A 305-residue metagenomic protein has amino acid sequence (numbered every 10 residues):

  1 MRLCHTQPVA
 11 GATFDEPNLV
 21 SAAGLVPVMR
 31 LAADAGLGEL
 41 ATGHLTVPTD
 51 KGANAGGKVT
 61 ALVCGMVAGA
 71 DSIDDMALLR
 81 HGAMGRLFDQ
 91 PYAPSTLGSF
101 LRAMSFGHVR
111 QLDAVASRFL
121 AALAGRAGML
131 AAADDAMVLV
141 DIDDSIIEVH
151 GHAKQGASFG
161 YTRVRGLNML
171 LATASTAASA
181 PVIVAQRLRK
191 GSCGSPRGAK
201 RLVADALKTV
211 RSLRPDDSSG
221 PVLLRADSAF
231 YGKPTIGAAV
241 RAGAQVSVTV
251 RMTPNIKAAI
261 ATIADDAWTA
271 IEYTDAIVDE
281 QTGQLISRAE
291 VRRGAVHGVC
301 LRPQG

Functional and structural regions predicted by a protein language model:
M1-G194, K200-D216, A242, A264: Dynamic "connector" segments at or just before major functional cores
M1-T6, A10, V248-G305: An anionic, glycine-rich sequence signature occurring as long contiguous blocks
G65, D227-S228, T249: Glycine- and other small-residue-rich loops at beta-strand/loop junctions that grip anionic moieties
M137-L139, P221-L223, Q245-S247: Structural preference for beta-strand elements that scaffold enzyme active sites
D143, S219-Y231: Acidic/histidine-rich, metal-coordinating catalytic segments
G232-P234, I256: Beta-rich nucleic-acid/ligand-interaction surfaces
I236-A244: Short, surface-exposed basic-aromatic patches at helix termini and helix-loop junctions that form
